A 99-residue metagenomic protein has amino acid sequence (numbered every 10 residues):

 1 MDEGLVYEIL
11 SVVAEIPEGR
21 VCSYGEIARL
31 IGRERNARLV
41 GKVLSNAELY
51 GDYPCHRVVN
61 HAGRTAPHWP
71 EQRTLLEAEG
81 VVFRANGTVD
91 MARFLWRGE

Functional and structural regions predicted by a protein language model:
M1-E99: Nucleic acid-binding interface residues in structured DNA/RNA-binding domains, emphasizing the DNA-engaging scaffolds
